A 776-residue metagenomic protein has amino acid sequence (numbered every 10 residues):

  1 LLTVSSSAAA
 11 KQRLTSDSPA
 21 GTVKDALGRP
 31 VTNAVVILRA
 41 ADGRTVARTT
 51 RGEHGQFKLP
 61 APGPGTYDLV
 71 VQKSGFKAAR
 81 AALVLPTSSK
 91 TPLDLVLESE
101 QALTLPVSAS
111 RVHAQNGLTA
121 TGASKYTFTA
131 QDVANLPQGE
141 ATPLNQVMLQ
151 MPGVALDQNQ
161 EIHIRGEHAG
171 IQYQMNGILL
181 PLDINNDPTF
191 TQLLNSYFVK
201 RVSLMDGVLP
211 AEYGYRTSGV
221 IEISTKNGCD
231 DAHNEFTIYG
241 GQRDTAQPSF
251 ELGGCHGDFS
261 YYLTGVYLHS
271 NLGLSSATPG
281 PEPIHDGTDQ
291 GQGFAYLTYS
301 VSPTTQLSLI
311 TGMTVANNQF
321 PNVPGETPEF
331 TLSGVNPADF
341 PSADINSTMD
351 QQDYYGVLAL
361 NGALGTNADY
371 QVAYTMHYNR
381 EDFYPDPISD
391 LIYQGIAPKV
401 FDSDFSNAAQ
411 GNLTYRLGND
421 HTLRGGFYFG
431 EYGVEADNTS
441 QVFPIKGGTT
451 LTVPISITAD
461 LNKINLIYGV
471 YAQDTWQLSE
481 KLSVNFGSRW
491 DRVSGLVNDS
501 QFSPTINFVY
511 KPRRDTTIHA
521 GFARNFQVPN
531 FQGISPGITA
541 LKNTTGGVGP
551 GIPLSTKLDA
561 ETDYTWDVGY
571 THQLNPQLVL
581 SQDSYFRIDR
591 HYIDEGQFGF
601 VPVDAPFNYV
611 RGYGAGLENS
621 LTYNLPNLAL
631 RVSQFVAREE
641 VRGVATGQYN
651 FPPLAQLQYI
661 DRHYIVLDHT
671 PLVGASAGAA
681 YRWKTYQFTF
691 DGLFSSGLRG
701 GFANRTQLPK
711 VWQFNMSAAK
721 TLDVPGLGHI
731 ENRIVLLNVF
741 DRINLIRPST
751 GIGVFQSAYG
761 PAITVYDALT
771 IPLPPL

Functional and structural regions predicted by a protein language model:
V4, A8-H113, T121, Q150 (+2 more regions): Periplasm-facing N-terminal accessory domains of Gram-negative outer-membrane beta-barrel systems
K77, L83-L93, L105-A169, Q174-P210 (+6 more regions): Periplasmic N-terminal accessory/gating domains of Gram-negative outer-membrane beta-barrel systems
R201-V208, V220, S224-G254, L263-G265 (+2 more regions): Short strand-turn segments of transmembrane beta-barrel domains in outer membranes, especially the first one or two
G240-H269, G280-P321, T348-D369, L417-G418 (+1 more regions): Transmembrane beta-barrel wall of Gram-negative outer-membrane proteins
I284, T304-A363, Y378-S403: Flexible loop and strand-edge segments within Gram-negative outer membrane beta-barrel domains
D369-T375, N379-F383, K511, T556-N608 (+5 more regions): Membrane-embedded beta-barrel scaffold of Gram-negative outer-membrane proteins
S479, S581-I588, A605-G700: Gram-negative outer-membrane beta-barrel transporters
L693-R699, K720-L776: C-terminal beta-signal and adjacent terminal beta-strands/loops of Gram-negative outer-membrane beta-barrel proteins
